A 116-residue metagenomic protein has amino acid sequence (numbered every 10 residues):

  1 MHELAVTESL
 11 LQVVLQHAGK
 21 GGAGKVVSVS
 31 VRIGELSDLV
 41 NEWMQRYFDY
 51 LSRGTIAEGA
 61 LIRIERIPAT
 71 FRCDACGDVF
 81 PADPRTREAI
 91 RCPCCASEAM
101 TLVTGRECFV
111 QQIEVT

Functional and structural regions predicted by a protein language model:
M1, G77-V79: Intrinsically disordered, low-complexity, mixed-charge
M1-R63: Long, charged N-terminal interaction/targeting segments
R66-I67, M100: Structured, basic alpha/beta domains of bacterial-type, RNA-associated proteins
F71, I90, C108: Cys/His-enriched microdomains
C73-C76, C92-C95: Short cysteine-rich clusters marking metal-coordination/redox-active sites
V79-F80, E98-A99: Cys/His-rich microdomains that often coordinate metals
D83-T86, L102-G105: Short Cys/His-rich "knuckle" micro-motifs
Q112-T116: Short hydrophobic/aromatic patches at helix-to-coil boundaries
